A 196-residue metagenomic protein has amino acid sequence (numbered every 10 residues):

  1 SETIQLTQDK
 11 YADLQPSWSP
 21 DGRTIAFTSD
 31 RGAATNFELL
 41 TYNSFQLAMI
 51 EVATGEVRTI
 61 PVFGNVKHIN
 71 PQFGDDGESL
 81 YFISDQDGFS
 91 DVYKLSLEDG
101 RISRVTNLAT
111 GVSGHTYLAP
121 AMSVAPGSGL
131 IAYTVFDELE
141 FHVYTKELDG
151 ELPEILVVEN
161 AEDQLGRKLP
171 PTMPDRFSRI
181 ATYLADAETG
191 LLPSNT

Functional and structural regions predicted by a protein language model:
S1, Q5-L14, T28-A48, V52 (+6 more regions): A flexible loop/linker signature enriched in serine peptidases of the S9 family
S17, Q72-G74, S123: Conserved beta-strand position repeated across blades of beta-propeller domains
P20-D21, D75-D76, P126-G127: Residue-level detector of Asp-centered blade-edge/turn motifs that repeat once per structural unit in beta-propeller
I25, L80, I131-A132: Hydrophobic beta-strand positions that form the internal "hydrophobic ladder" of WD40/Gbeta-like beta-propeller blades
I102: Segments that shape or occlude catalytic/ligand-binding pockets
T116-G129: Signature of short aromatic-glycine-proline-rich micro-motifs recurring in repeat-based ectodomains
H142, E147-T196: Outer-membrane beta-barrel initiation region
